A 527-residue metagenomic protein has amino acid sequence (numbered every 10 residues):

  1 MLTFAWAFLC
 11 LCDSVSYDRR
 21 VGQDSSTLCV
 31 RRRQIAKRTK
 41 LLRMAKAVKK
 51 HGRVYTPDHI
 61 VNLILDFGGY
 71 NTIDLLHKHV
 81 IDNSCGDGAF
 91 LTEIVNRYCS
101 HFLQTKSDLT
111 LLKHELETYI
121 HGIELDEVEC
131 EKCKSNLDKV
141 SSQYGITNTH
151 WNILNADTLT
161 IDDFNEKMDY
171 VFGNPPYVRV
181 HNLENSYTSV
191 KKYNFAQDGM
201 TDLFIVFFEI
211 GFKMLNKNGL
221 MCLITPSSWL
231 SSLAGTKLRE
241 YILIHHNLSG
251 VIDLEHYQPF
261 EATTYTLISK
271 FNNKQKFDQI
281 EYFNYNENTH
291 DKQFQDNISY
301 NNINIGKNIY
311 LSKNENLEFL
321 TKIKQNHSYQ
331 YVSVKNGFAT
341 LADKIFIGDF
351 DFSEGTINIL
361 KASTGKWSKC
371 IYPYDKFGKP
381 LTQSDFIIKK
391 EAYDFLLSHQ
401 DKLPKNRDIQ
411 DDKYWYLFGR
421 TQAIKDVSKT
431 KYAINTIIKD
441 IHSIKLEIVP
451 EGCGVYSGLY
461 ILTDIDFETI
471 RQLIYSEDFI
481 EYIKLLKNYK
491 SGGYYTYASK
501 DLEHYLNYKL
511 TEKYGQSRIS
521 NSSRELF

Functional and structural regions predicted by a protein language model:
T3, S14, R20-H114, H121-N136 (+5 more regions): Class I S-adenosyl-L-methionine
K49-K50, V54-L63, S84-T92, C99 (+3 more regions): Signature of N6-adenine DNA methyltransferases within the class I
K78, T118, D169, S249 (+1 more regions): Conserved acidic residues
E115, A262-T266, G454-Y456: Short, solvent-exposed loop/turn segments at the edges of secondary structure
S135-I161: S-adenosyl-L-methionine
F260, L267-A433, K439-D440, I465-D466 (+4 more regions): C-terminal substrate-recognition regions of SAM-dependent nucleic acid methyltransferases
I441-Q472: A short beta-sheet element
